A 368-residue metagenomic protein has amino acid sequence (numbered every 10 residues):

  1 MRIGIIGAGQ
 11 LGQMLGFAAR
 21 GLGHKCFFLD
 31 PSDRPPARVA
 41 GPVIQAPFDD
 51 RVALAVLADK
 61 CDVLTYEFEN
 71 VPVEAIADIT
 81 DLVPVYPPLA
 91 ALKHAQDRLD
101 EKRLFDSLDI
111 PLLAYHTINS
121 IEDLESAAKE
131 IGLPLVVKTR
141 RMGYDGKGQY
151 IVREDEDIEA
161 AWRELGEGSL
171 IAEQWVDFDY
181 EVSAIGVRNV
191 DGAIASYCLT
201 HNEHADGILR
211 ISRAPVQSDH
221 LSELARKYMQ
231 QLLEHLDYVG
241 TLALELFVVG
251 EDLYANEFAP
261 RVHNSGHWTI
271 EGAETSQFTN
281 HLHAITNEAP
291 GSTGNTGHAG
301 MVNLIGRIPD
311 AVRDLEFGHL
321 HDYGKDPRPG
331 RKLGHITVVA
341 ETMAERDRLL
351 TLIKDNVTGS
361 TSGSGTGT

Functional and structural regions predicted by a protein language model:
M1-Q96, D100, E122, T366: ATP-binding N-terminal substructure of ATP-dependent carboxylate-amine bond-forming enzymes
R38, D109-P111, R141-G146, T296 (+1 more regions): Short glycine-enriched loop/turn motifs at secondary-structure junctions
H94-S183, V187-L232, L315-E316, L352-K354: Active-site nucleotide/adenylate-binding loops and adjacent lid/helix of ATP-dependent enzymes
G186-V190, L246-G250, G324: Short, low-complexity Ser/Thr-rich regulatory SLiMs
A195, L242, L253-E257: Protein kinase-like catalytic core scaffold
E223-L244, V249, A259-R307: Active-site "cap" helix and flanking loop/linker of ATP-utilizing ligase/carboxylase catalytic domains
H283-T368: Peripheral (often C-terminal) accessory segments that flank ATP-dependent C-N-forming ligase machineries
